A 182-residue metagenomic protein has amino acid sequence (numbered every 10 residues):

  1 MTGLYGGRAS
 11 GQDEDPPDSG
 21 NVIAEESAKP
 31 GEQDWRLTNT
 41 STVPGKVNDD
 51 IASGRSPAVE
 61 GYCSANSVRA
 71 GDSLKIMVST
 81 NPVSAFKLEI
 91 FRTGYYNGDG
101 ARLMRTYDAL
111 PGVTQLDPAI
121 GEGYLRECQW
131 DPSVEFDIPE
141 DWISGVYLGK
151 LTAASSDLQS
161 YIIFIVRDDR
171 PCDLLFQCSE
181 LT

Functional and structural regions predicted by a protein language model:
M1-D15: N-terminal twin-arginine translocation
Y5, L74, G149, L175-Q177: Functionally constrained cores in energy, signaling, and assembly domains
Q12, Q33, Q115, Q129 (+2 more regions): Residue-identity detector for glutamine
D13-A58: Proline/serine/threonine-rich low-complexity linkers at boundaries of modular beta-sandwich domains
V59-F164: Ligand-binding face of N-terminal immunoglobulin V-set domains in extracellular IgSF glycoproteins
N97-D99, F176-T182: Short, solvent-exposed beta-strand-terminating loops
S156-C178: Extended, polar beta-sheet/loop recognition surfaces of beta-rich domains that mediate binding to diverse ligands
